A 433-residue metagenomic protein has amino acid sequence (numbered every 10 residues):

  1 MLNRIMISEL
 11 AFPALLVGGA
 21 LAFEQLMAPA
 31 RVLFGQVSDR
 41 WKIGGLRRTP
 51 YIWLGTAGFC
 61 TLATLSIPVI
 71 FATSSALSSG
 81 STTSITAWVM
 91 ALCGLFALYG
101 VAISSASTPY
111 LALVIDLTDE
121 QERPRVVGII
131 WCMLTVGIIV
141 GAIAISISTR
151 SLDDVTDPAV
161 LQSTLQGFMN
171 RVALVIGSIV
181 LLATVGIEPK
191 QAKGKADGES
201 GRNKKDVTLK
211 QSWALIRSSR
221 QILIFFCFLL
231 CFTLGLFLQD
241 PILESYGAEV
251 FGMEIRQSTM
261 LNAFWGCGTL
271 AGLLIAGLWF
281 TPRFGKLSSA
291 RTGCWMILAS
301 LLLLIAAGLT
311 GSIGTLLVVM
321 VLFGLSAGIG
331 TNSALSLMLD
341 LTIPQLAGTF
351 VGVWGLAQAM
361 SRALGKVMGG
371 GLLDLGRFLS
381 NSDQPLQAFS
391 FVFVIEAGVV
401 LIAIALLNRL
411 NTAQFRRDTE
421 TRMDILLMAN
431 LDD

Functional and structural regions predicted by a protein language model:
L2-L16, P241-S258: Short amphipathic helix-loop junctions that connect adjacent transmembrane helices in Major Facilitator Superfamily/SLC
A14-L15, V89-M90, E120-I129, I255-R256 (+1 more regions): Loop-to-transmembrane helix entry/capping segments in MFS-fold secondary transporters and related SLC/MFSD carriers
P29-L46, G272-S288: Helix-to-loop junctions at the C-terminal end of transmembrane segments in multipass secondary transporters
W53-I85, W295-G311: C-terminal ends and interior cores of transmembrane alpha-helices in multi-pass membrane transporters/permeases
T83-A97, S105-A106, Y110-L111, L117-L230 (+4 more regions): Intracellular loop-helix junctions on the cytosolic face of multi-pass helical membrane proteins
S105-T118, I329-I343: Intracellular juxtamembrane helix-capping segments at the cytosolic ends of symmetry-related transmembrane helices
A290-A334: C-terminal transmembrane helical hairpin of 12-TM major facilitator-type secondary transporters
L346-R377: A late C-terminal transmembrane helix in Major Facilitator Superfamily
